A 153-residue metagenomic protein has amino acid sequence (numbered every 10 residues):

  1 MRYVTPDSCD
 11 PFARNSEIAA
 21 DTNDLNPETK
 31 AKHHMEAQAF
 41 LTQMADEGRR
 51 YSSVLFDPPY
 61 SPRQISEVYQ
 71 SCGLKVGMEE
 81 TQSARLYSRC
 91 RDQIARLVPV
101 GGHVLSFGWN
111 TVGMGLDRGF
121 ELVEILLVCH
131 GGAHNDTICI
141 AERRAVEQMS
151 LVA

Functional and structural regions predicted by a protein language model:
M1-A153: Class I S-adenosyl-L-methionine-dependent methyltransferase catalytic core
